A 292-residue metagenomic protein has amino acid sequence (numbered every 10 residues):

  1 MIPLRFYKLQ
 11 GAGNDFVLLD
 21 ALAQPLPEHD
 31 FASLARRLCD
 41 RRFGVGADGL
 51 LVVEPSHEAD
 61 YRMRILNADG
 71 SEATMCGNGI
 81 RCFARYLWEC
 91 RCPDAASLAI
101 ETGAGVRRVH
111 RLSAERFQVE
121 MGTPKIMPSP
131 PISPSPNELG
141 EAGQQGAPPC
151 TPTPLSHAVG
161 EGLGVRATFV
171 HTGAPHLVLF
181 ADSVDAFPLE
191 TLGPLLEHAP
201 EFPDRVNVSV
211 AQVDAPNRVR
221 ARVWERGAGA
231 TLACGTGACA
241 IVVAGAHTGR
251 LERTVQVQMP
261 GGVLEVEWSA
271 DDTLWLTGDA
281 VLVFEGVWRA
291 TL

Functional and structural regions predicted by a protein language model:
M1-A114, I132-S133, V178-L292: A glycine-rich beta-to-alpha transition motif near the start of alpha/beta enzyme domains, typified by
F117-V119: Intrinsically disordered, low-complexity regions enriched in acidic/Ser/Thr/Pro/Gln residues
K125: Ligand-binding beta-strand-loop-alpha-helix segment within the catalytic cores of soluble metabolic enzymes
I132-G140, P154-S156: Ser/Thr/Pro/Gly-rich low-complexity, intrinsically disordered segments
L139-A142, G160-G162: Glycine-biased, low-complexity coil/linker segments
Q144-Q145, H157: Low-complexity, intrinsically disordered or signal/transmembrane-proximal segments
R166-A167, P175-V178: Selected transmembrane alpha-helices and immediately adjacent juxtamembrane segments of polytopic inner-membrane
